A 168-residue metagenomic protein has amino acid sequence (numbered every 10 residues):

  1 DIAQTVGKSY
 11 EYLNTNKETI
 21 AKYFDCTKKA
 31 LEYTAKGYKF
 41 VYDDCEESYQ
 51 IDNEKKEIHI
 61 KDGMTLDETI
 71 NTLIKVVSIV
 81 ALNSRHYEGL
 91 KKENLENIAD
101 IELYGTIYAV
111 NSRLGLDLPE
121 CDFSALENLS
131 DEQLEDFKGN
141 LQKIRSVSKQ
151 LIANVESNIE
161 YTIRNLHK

Functional and structural regions predicted by a protein language model:
D1-K168: N-terminal accessory/interface modules of nucleic-acid-binding and processing proteins
